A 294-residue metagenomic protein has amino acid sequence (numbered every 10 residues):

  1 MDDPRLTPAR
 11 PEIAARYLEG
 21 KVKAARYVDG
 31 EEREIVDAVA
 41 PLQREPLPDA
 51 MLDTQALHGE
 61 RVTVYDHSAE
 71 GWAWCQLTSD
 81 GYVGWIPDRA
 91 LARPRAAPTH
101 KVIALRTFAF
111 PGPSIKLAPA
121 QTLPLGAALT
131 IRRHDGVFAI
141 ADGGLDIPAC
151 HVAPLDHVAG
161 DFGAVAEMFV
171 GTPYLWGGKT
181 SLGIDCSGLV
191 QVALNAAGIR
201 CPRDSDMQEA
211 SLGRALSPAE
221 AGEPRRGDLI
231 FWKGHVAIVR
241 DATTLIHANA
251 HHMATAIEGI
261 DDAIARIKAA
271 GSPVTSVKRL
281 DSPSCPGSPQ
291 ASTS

Functional and structural regions predicted by a protein language model:
M1-E31, L47, E60-T63, Q76-F108 (+3 more regions): Boundary regions of SH3-family modules and the immediately adjacent low-complexity/disordered segments in eukaryotic
D29-Q43, A97-F110, N195-S211: Short, basic/aromatic beta-hairpin or loop at an interaction surface
E45-M51, A109-P119, S211-A221: Short alpha-helix capping/helix-loop boundary micro-motifs
A50, A56, L123, E223-P224 (+1 more regions): Short, well-ordered loop/turn sites that connect or cap secondary structure elements
H67, H134, W232-H235: Short, surface-exposed secondary-structure boundary micro-motifs
P111-L123, A127, V170-I184, F231-G271: Glycine-rich catalytic cores of cysteine/serine-nucleophile enzymes that process amide/ester linkages in cell-envelope
R133, V152-P154, A210, R214-P218 (+1 more regions): Aromatic- and glycine-rich peptidoglycan recognition patches
Y174-G188, V192-R225: Catalytic cysteine-centered active-site loop
